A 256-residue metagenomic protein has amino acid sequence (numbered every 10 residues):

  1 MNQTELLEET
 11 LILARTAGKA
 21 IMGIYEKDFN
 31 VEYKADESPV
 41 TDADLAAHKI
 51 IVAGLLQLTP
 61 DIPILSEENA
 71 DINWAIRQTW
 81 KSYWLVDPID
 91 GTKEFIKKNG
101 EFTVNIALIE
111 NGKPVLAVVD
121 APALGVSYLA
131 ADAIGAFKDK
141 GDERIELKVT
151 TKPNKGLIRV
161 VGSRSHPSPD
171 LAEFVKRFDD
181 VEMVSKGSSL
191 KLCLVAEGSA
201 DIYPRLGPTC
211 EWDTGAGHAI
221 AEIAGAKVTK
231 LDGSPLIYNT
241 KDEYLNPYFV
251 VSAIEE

Functional and structural regions predicted by a protein language model:
M1-I12, E173-R177, L192-E256: Oxyanion/phosphate-interacting regions
M1-I89, P169, E173-R177, S234: N-terminal subdomain of lithium-sensitive/metallo-dependent phosphomonoesterases centered on the IMPase/IPPase/PAP
I21, D44, L55, T92 (+5 more regions): Residue-level signal for inorganic ion chemistry
A47, V104, K191-L192, G217: Short, hydrophobic alpha-helical packing/hinge segments within bilobed ligand-binding/sensory domains
W80-P122: Glycine-rich active-site/cofactor-binding loop and its immediate structural neighborhood
I106-C193, T240-E256: Acidic beta-strand-loop-alpha-helix segment within the catalytic core of divalent metal-dependent phosphate-processing
